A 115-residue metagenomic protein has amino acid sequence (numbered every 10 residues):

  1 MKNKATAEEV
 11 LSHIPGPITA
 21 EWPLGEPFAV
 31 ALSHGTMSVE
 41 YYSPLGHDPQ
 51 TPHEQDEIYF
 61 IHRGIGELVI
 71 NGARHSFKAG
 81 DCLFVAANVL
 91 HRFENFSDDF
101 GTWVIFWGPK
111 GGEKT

Functional and structural regions predicted by a protein language model:
M1-Y41, G46-T51: A short, N-terminal "cap"/entry segment at the start of jelly-roll beta-barrel domains of the cupin/DSBH fold
S33, V69-A73, F96: Short strand-coil-strand connectors
T36, Q55, D99-G101: A structure-centric signal for secondary-structure junctions around beta-strands
V39-E40, L68, T102: Short hydrophobic/aromatic-rich beta-strand segments that constitute the beta-sheet cores of beta-sandwich/beta-barrel
H53-L68: Short, conserved beta-strand element in jelly-roll/cupin
G72-A87: Short acidic-glycine-tyrosine-enriched beta hairpin
A87-E113: Ligand-binding loop in jelly-roll beta-barrel domains
